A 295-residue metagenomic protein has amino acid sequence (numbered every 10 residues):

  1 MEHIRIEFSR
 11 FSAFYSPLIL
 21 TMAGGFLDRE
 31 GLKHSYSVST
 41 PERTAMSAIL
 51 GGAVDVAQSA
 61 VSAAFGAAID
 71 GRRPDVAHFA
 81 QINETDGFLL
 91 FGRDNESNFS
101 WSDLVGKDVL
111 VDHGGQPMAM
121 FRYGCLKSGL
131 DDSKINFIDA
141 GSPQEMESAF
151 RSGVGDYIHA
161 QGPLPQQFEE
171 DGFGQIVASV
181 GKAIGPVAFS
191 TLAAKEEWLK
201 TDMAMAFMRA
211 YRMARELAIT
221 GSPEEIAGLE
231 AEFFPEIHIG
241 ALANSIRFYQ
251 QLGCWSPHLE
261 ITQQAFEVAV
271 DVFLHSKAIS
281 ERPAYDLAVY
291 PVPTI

Functional and structural regions predicted by a protein language model:
E2-L130, F137-P143, D156-G162, F173-A178 (+1 more regions): Short, glycine-/small- and polar/acidic-enriched structural segments that line small-molecule recognition paths
A48, G106-K107, A149, L229 (+1 more regions): Generic alpha-helical secondary-structure signal
G87, M146, C254: A short acidic, helix-capping loop that chelates divalent metal ions and anchors anionic groups
E145-F233: Pocket-lining segment of extracytoplasmic ligand-binding domains
K200-I279: Secondary-structure end/capping motifs
V270-I295: Conserved C-terminal helix/tail region of periplasmic/extracytoplasmic solute-binding proteins
